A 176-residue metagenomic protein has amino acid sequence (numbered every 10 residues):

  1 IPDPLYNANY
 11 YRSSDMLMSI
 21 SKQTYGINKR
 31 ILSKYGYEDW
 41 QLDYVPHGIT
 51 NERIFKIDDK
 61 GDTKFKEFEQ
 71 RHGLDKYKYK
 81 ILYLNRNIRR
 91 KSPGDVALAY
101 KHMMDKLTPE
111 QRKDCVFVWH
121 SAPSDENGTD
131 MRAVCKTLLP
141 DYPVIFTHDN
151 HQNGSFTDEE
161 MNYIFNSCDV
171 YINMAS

Functional and structural regions predicted by a protein language model:
P4-Y44, I49-D59, A133: A short, active-site helix/loop in glycosyltransferases that binds the activated sugar's phosphate group
R12-S13, E160, I164-S167: Alpha-helix C-terminal capping/helix-to-coil transition sites in glycosyltransferase folds
I20, V45, I81-N85, H120-A122 (+2 more regions): Short hydrophobic "strand-cap" motifs at the C-terminus of beta-strands
F55-L74: A short helix/loop element that forms part of the nucleotide-sugar donor recognition site in Leloir-type
Q70, L74-K91, A97-Y100, F117-V118: Conserved donor-binding/catalytic core segment of Leloir-type glycosyltransferases
R86-R90, M104, G154-T157, S176: Nucleotide-sugar-dependent glycosyltransferase donor-binding/catalytic pocket residues
R112-D114, W119, P123, G128-E159 (+1 more regions): Nucleotide-activated donor-binding/catalytic signature segment of Leloir-type glycosyltransferases, i.e., the conserved
D169-S176: Short Ser/Thr-rich beta->loop micro-motif in glycosyltransferases that lines and helps position the nucleotide-sugar
